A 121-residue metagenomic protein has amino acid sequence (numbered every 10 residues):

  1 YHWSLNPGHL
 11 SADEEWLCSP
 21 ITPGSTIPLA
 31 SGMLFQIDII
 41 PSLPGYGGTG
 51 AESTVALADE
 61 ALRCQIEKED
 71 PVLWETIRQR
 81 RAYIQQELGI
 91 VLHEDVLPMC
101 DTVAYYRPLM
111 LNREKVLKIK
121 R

Functional and structural regions predicted by a protein language model:
Y1-L17: Short, basic/aromatic beta-hairpin or loop at an interaction surface
D13-R121: Charged, cofactor-coupling segments
